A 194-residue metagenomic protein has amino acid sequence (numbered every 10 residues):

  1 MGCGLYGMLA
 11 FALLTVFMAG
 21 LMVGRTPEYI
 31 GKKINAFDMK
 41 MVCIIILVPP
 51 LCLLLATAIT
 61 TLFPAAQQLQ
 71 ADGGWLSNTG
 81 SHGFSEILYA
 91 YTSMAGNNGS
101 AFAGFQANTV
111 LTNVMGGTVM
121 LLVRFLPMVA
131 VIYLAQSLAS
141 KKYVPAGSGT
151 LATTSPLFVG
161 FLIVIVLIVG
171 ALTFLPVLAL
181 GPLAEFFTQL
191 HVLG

Functional and structural regions predicted by a protein language model:
M1-C3, Q70-L122, V177-G194: P-loop potassium selectivity filter motif centered on the GYG triad
M1-E28, K32, A36, K40 (+1 more regions): Membrane-embedded translocation segments of transport machinery
M1-G20, G104-L138: Pore domain of cation channels
V16, G20, G24-E28, I132 (+2 more regions): Short helix-terminus and kink motifs of transmembrane alpha helices, predominantly at the cytoplasmic interface
L21-N35, Y133-T153: Alpha-helical transmembrane segments
C43, M115, V159-I163: Hydrophobic alpha-helical transmembrane segments
P50, L157-A179: Final/C-terminal transmembrane alpha-helix of multipass membrane proteins
I132-Y143, V169, V177-A179, L183-A184: Juxtamembrane and boundary regions of transmembrane helices in multi-pass small-molecule transporters and channels
